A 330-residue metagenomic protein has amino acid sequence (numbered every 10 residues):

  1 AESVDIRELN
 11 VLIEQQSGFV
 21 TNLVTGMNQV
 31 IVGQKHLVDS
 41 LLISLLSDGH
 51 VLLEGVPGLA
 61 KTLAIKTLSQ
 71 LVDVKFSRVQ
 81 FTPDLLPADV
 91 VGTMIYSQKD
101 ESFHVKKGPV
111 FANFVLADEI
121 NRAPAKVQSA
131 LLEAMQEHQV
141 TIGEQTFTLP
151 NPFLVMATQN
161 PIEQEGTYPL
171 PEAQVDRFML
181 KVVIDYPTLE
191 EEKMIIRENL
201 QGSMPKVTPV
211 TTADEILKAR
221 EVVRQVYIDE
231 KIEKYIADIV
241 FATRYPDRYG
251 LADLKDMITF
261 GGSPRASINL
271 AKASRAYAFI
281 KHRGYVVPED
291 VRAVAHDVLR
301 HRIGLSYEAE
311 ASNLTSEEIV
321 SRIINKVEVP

Functional and structural regions predicted by a protein language model:
A1-I13, P246-P330: C-terminal engagement/docking regions of AAA+ P-loop ATPases
L9-S17, V30, T167, K181-D253 (+4 more regions): Conserved C-terminal "switch" segment of AAA+ ATPases
I13-L59, F241: Pre-Walker A (pre-P-loop) alpha-helix and adjacent loop at the N terminus of AAA/AAA+ ATPase modules, a conserved
S40-I43, Y96-L116: Conserved alpha-helical scaffold flanking the Walker A/P-loop in AAA+ ATPase domains
L45-T82: Walker A/P-loop
G55, D118-E119, A130: Walker B catalytic acidic pair
V56, V90, T158: P-loop (Walker A) phosphate-binding loop of NTP-binding proteins
S97-E101, E119, A123-V127, M135-V226 (+1 more regions): Canonical AAA+ ATPase core
